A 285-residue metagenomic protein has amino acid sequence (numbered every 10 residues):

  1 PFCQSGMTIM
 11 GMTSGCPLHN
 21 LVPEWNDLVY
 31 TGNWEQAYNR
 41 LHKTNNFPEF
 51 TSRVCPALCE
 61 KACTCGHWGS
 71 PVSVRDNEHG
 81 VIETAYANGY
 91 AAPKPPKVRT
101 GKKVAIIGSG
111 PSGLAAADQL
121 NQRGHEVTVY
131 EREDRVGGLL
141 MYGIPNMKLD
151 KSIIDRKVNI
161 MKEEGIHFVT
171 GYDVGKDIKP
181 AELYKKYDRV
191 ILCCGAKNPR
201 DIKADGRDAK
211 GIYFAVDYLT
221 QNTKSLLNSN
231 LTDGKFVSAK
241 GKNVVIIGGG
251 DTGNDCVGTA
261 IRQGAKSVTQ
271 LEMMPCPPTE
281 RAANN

Functional and structural regions predicted by a protein language model:
C3-S5, I9, P48, P56: Residue-level signal for mature regions of secreted extracellular proteins and peptides
Q4-T8, L21-V22, E60, T64-W68: Detector for the c-type heme attachment site
G11-S14, L18-R53, W68-V98, T223: Ferredoxin-type iron-sulfur electron-transfer modules in oxidoreductases and energy-metabolism complexes
G32, L58, Q263: Residue-level signal for short amphipathic helical patches enriched in basic/charged and nearby hydrophobic residues
P56-W68, K186-C193: Hydrophobic or amphipathic alpha-helical targeting/insertion segments
E78-N285: Residues forming the flavin
